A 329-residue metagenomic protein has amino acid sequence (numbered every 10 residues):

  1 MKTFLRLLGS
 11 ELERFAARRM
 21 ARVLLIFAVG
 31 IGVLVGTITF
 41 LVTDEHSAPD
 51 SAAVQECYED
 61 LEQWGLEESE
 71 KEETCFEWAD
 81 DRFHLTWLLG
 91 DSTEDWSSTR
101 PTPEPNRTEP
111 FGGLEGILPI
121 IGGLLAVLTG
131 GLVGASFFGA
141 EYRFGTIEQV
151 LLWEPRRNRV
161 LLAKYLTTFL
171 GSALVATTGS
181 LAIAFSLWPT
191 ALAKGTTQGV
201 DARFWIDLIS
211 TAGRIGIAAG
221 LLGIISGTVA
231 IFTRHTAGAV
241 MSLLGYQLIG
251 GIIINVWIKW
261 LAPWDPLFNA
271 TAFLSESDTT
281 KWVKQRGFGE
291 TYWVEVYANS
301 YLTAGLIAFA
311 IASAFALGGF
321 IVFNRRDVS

Functional and structural regions predicted by a protein language model:
M1-V29: Aromatic- and glycine-rich beta-strand/loop motifs that create alpha-glucan
R6, F27-F137, L161-R234, I252 (+2 more regions): Secretory targeting signals
R14, G139, V150-L152, S226 (+1 more regions): Helix-capping/transition residues at the boundaries of transmembrane alpha-helices and the short helical linkers
M20-V23, R159, G238: Residue-level recognition of membrane-helix boundary sites in multi-pass small-molecule transporters
L25-F27, A237-I258, A262-A270: Pore- or pathway-lining transmembrane helices of multi-pass membrane proteins that form conduits for solutes/ions
G134-N158: Transmembrane helix boundary and interhelical loop/hinge segments in multi-pass membrane proteins
T303-S329: Junction motif at the cytosolic side of a transmembrane helix
